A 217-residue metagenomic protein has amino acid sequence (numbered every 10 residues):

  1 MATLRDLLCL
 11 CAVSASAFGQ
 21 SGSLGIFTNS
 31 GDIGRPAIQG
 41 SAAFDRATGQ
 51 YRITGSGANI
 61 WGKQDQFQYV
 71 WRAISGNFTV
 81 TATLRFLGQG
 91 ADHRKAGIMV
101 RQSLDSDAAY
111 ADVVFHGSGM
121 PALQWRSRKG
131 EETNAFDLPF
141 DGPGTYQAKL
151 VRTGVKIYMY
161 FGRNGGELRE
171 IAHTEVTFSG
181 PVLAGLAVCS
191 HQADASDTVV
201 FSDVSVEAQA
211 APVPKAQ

Functional and structural regions predicted by a protein language model:
M1-T3: N-terminal secretory signal peptides that target proteins for export/translocation
D6-A17: Bacterial N-terminal signal peptides
Q20-Q217: Extracellular glycan-recognition regions
